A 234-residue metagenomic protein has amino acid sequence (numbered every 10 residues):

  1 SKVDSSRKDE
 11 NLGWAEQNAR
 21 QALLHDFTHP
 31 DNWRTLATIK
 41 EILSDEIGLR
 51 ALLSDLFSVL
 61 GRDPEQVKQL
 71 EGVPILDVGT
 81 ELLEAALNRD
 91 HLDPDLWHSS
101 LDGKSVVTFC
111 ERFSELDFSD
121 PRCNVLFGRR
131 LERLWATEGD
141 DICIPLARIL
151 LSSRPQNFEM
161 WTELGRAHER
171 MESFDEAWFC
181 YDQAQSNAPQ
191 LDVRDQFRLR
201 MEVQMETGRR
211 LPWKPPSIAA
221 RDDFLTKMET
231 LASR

Functional and structural regions predicted by a protein language model:
S1-E10, A51-I142, Q185-R234: Intrinsically disordered, low-complexity, charge-biased linker/tail regions
G13, R20, L53-S54, R148 (+1 more regions): Alpha-solenoid helical repeat scaffolds
Q21-L24, S58, L151-S152, Q185-S186: Conserved structural position within tetratricopeptide repeats
P30-L43: Non-membrane alpha-helical segments in proteins
K40, L134-W135, H168: Residue at a conserved register position within TPR or TPR-like alpha-solenoid repeats
